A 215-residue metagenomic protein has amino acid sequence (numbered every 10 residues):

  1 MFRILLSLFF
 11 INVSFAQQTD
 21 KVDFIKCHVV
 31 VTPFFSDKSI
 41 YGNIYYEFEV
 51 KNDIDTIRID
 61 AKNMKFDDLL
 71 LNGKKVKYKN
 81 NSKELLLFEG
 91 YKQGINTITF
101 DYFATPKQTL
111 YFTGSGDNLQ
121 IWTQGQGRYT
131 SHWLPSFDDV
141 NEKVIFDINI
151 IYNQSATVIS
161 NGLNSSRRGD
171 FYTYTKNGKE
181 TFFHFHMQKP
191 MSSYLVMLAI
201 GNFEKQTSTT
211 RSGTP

Functional and structural regions predicted by a protein language model:
M1-S7: Sec-dependent signal peptide recognition, specifically the positively charged N-region followed immediately by
F10, F15-Y41, Y45, E49 (+3 more regions): N-terminal, polar/Ser/Thr-rich
T19, Y102-D147, S208-T209: Glycine/proline-rich low-complexity spacer/linker segments in large multi-domain proteins
V30-T32, Y46, K74-V76, L86-G90 (+2 more regions): Beta-strand-rich interaction surfaces with strong enrichment in secreted/lumenal proteins
Y41-N63, L134-D138, V144-N153: Surface-exposed beta-strand/loop patches in extracellular or lumenal glycoproteins
G42, D139-P215: Hydrophobic helix-coil surface modules that form long, contiguous segments used for peptide/substrate interaction
A61-N118, T173-T181: A surface-exposed beta-strand-loop module
